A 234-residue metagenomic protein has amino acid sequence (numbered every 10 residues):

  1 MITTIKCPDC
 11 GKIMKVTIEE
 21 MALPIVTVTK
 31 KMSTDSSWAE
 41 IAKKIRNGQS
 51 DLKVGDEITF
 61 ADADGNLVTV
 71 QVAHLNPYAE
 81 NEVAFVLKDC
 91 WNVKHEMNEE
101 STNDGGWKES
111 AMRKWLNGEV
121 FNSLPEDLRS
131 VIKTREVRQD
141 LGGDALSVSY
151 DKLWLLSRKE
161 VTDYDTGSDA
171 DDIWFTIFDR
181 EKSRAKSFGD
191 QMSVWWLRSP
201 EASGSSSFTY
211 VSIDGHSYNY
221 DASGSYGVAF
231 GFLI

Functional and structural regions predicted by a protein language model:
M1-L23: Short, low-complexity, charged amphipathic interaction modules
L23-I234: Collagenous Gly-X-Y triple-helix signature in extracellular proteins
